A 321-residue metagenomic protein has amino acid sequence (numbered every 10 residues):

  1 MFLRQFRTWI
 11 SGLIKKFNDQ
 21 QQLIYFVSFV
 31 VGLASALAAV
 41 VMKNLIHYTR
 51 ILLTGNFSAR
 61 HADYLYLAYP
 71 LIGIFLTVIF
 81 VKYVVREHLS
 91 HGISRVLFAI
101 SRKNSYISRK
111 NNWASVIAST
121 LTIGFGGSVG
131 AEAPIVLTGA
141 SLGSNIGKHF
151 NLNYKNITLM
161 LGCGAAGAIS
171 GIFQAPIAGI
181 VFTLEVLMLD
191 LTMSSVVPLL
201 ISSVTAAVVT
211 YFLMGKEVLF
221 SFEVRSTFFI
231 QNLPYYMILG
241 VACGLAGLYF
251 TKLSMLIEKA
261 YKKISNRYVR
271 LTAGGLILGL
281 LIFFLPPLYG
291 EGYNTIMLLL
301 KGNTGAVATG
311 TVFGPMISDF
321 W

Functional and structural regions predicted by a protein language model:
M1-W321: Alpha-helical transmembrane segments and immediately membrane-proximal extracytoplasmic
